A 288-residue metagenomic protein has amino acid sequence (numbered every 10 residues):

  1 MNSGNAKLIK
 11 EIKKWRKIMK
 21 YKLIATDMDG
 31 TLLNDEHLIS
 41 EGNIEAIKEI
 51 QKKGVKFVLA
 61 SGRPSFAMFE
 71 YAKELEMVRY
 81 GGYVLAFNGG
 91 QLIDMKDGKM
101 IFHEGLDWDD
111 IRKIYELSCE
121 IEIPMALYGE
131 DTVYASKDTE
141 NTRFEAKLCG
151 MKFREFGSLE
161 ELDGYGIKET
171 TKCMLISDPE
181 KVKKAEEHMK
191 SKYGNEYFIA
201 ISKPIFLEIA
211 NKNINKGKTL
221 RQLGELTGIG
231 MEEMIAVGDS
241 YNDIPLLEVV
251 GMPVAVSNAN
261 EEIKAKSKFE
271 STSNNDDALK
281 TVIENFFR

Functional and structural regions predicted by a protein language model:
M1-T26, E45-K48, K52: Non-catalytic pre-domain segments flanking phosphatase-related domains
M19-L23, S40, E208-R288: Mg2+-dependent phosphoryl-transfer enzymes with acidic/Ser/Thr/Gly-rich catalytic loops
K22-E36: Asp-based phosphoryl-transfer active-site loop
M28, R63, G238-S240: Active-site metal-binding loops of divalent metal-dependent hydrolases
H37-G54, H103-D110, G157-S158, N211-E225 (+2 more regions): Short, acidic loop-to-helix structural element flanking the phosphoryl-transfer center in phosphate-processing enzymes
E41-T142: Active-site phosphate-binding/coordination module
G54-V58, G82, K172, E232-E233 (+1 more regions): Short active-site oxyanion
L117, I121-V237, I244, N258: Conserved acidic, metal-coordinating active-site core of Asp-based, Mg2+-dependent phosphoryl-transfer enzymes
